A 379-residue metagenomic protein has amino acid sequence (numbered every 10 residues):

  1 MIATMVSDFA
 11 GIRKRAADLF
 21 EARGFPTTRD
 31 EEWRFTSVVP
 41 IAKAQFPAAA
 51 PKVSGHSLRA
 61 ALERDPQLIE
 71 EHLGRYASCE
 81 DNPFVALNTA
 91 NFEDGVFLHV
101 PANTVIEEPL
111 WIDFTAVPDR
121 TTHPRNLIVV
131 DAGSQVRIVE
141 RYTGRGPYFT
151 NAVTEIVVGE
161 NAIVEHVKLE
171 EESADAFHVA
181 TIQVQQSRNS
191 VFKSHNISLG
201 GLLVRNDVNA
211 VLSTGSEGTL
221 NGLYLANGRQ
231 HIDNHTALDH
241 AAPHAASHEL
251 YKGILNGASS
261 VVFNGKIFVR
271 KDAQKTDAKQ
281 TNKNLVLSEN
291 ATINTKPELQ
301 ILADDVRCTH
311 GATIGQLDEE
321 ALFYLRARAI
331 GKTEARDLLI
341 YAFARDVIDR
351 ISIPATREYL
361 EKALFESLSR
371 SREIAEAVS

Functional and structural regions predicted by a protein language model:
M1-T89, D94, N256: N-terminal amphipathic, basic helical "cap/leader" segment at the start of enzyme domains
R64-D65, I69, G74-I330, A344 (+1 more regions): Conserved beta-strand/loop scaffold segments within soluble protein domains that form the structured core and edges
